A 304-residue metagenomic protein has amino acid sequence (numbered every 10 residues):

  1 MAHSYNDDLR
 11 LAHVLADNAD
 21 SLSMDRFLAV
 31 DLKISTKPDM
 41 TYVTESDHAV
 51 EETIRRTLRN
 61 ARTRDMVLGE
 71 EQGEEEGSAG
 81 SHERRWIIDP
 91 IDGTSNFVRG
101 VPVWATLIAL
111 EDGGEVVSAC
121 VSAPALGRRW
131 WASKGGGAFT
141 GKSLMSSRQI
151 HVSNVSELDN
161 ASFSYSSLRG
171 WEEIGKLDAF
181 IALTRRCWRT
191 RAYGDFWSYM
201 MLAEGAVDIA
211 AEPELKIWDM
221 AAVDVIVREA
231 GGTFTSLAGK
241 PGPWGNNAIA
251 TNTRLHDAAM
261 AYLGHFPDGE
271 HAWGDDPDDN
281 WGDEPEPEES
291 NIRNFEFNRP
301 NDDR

Functional and structural regions predicted by a protein language model:
M1-I91, A258-A261, D275-R304: N-terminal subdomain of lithium-sensitive/metallo-dependent phosphomonoesterases centered on the IMPase/IPPase/PAP
S23, D47, L58, T94 (+6 more regions): Residue-level signal for inorganic ion chemistry
N60, L68, E75-F139, S143 (+2 more regions): Active-site-adjacent structural elements in enzyme catalytic cores
M66, S118, S162, D208-I209: Short, Asp-centered acidic motifs that coordinate Mg2+ and/or phosphate in catalytic or ligand-binding sites
E70-E71, S167, P213-L215, L237-G239: Short secondary-structure boundary segments
A109-Y199, N246-R304: Acidic beta-strand-loop-alpha-helix segment within the catalytic core of divalent metal-dependent phosphate-processing
E204-I209, G231-T233: Alpha-to-beta junction loops
M220-E229, T233-I249: Beta-alpha-beta core module
